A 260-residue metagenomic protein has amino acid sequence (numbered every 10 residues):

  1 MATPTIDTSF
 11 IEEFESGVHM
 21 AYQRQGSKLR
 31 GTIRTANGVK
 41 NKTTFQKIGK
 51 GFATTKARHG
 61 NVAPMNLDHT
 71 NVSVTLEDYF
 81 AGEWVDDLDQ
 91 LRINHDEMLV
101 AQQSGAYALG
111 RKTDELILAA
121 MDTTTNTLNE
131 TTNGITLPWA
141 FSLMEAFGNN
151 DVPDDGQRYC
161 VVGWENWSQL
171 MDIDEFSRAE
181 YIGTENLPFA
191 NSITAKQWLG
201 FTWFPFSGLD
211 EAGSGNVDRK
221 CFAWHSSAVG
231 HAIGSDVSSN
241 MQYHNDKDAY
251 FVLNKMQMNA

Functional and structural regions predicted by a protein language model:
M1-V74: N-terminal "assembly arms/tails" that initiate or stabilize quaternary assembly in self-assembling proteins
N41-T44, I48-K50, V62-A63, T70-H95 (+1 more regions): Structured, hydrophobic secondary-structure cores that serve as assembly/anchoring elements
L88-V152: Alpha-helical scaffold segments that mediate packing/assembly in large oligomeric complexes
T123-I193: Extended, solvent-exposed, turn-rich assembly/linker loops in the middle of proteins
S192-S214: A conserved mid-domain beta-alpha-beta active-site/ligand-binding segment of alpha/beta enzyme cores
G234-A260: H-loop/switch region of ABC-family ATPase nucleotide-binding domains
